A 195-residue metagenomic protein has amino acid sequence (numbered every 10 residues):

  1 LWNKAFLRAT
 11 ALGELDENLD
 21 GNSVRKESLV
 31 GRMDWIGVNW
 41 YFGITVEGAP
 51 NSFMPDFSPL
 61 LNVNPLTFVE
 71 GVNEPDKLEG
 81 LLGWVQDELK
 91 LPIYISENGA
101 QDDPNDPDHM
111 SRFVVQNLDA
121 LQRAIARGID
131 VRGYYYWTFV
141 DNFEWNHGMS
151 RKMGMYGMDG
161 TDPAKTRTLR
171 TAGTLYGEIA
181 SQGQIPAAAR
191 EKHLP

Functional and structural regions predicted by a protein language model:
L1-M110, V114-P195: Active-site region of glycoside hydrolase catalytic domains
